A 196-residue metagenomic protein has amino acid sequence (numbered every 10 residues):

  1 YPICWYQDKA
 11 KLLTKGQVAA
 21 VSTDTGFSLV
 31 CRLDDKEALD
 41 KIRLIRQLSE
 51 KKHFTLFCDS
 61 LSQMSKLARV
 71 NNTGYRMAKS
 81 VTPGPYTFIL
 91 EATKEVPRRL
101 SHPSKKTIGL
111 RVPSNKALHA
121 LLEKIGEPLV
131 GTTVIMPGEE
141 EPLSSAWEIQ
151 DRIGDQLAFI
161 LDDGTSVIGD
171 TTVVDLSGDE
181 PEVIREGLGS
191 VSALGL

Functional and structural regions predicted by a protein language model:
Y1-L196: Active-site-adjacent structural elements in enzyme catalytic cores
